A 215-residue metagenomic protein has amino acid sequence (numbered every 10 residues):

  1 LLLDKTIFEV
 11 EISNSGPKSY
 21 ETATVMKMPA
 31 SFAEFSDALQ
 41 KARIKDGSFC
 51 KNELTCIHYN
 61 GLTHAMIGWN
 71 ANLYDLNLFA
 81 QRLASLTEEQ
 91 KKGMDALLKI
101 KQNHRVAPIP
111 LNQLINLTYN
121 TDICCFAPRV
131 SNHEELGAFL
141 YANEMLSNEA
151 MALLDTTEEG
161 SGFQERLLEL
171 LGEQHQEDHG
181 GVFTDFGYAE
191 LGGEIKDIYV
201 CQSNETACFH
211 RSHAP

Functional and structural regions predicted by a protein language model:
L1, A138-P215: Acidic, proline/glycine-rich low-complexity IDRs
L1-S48: N-terminal ordered "arm"
I7-S13, A23-K27, E53-I57, G180-E190: Ordered hydrophobic segments in well-structured contexts
P17-T22, L62-M66, D197-I198: Short, surface-exposed beta-strand/loop "edge" segments at domain boundaries and coil↔beta transitions
A30, N70-Y74, E88, I109 (+5 more regions): Alpha-helix boundary/N-cap detector
F35-P108: Structured domain cores in non-transmembrane regions
K41-K45, R82-E89, I100-H104, L117-C124 (+3 more regions): Surface-exposed polar/charged interaction patches
P110-N120, F126-A142: Extracytoplasmic/secretory-pathway segments with low complexity and glycosylation-like composition
